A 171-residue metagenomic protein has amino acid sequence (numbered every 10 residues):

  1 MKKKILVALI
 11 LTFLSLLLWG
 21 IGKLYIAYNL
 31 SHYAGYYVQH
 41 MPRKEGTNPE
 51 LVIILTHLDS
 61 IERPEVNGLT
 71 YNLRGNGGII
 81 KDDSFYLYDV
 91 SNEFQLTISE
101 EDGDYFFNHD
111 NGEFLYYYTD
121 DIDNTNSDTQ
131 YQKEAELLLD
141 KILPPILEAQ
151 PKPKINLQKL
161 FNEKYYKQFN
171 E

Functional and structural regions predicted by a protein language model:
M1-K23: N-terminal Sec-pathway targeting helices
S15-T97: N-terminal export/targeting and maturation segments
V66-E171: Extracytoplasmic electrostatic interaction patches
